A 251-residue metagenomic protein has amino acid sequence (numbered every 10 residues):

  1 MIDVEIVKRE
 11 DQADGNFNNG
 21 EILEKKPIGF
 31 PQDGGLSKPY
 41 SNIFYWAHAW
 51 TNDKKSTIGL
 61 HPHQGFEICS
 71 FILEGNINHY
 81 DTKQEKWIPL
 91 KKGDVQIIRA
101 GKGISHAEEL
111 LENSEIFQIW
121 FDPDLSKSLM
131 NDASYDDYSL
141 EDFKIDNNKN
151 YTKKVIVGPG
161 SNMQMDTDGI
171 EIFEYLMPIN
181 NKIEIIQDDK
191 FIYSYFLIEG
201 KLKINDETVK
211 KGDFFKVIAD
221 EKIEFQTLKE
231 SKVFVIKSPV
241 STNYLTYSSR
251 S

Functional and structural regions predicted by a protein language model:
M1-K25: Hydrophobic alpha-helical membrane-insertion signals
N16-L60, E67-I68, I116, F143-E184: A short glycine-rich, His/Asp/Glu-containing loop-to-beta-strand
I58-G59, N76-N78, V95-I97, G101-E108 (+2 more regions): Histidine-centered metal-chelating micro-motifs
P62-N78, W120-D124, Y175-P178, D188-K203: Short, conserved beta-strand element in jelly-roll/cupin
D81-R99, D188, K203-T227: Short acidic-glycine-tyrosine-enriched beta hairpin
I97, A107-M165: Surface-exposed beta-loop interaction hotspot
A100-K127, I218-S248: Ligand-binding loop in jelly-roll beta-barrel domains
S161-K216: Hydrophobic secondary-structure block in the mid-to-C-terminal portion of proteins
